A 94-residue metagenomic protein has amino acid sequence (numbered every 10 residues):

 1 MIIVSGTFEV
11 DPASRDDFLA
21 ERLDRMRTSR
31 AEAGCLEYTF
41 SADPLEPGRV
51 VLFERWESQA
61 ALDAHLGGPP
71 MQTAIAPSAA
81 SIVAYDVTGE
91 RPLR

Functional and structural regions predicted by a protein language model:
M1-I2, R94: Absolute protein N-terminus
I2-E9, T39-L66: Short, well-ordered beta-strand segments in beta-rich or mixed alpha/beta enzyme and ligand-binding folds
I2-R30, L36: N-terminal first-folded block
D11-A13, D43, P92: Generic structural motif
D17, D24-R27, V51, E57 (+1 more regions): Small/flexible residues
R27-L36, R55-T88: An amphipathic, aromatic/His-enriched active-site/gating alpha helix that lines ligand/cofactor pockets
T88-R94: Acetyl-CoA-dependent GNAT
